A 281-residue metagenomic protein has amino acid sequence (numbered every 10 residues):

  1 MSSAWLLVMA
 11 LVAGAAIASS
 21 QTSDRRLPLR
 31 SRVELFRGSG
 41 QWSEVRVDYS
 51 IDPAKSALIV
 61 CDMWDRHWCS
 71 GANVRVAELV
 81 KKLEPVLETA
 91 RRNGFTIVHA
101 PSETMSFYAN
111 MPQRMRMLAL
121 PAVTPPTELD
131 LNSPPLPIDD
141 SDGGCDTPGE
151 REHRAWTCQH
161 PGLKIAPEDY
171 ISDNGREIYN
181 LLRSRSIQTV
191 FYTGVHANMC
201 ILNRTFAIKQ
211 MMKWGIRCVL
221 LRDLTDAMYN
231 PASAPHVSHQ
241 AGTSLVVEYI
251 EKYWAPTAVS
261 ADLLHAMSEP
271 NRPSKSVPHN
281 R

Functional and structural regions predicted by a protein language model:
S3-G14: Bacterial N-terminal signal peptides
A15-S20: Boundary at the C-terminal end of the N-terminal hydrophobic targeting segment
Q21-A57, V74-V76, P85, R92-G94 (+2 more regions): Active-site-adjacent betaalpha module
S56-G71: Acidic/histidine-rich, surface-exposed loop or edge segments in extracytoplasmic proteins
M63, H99-S102, R222: A cross-domain feature marking catalytic cores of carbohydrate-active enzymes and several ubiquitous metabolic/repair
V80-K82: Short catalytic helix/loop segments, enriched in acidic residues and glycine and frequently bearing histidine
A109: Carbohydrate-interacting regions of secretory-pathway proteins
